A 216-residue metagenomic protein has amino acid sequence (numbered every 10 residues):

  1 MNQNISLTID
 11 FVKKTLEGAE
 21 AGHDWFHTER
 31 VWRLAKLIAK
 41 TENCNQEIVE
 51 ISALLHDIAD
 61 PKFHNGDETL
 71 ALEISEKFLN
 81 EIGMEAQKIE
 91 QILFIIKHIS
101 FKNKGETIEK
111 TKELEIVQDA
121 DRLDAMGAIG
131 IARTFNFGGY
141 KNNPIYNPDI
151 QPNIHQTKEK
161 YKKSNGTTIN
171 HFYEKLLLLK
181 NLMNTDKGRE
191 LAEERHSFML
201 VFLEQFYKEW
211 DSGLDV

Functional and structural regions predicted by a protein language model:
M1-I9, W25-T28, I48: Onset of an N-terminal alpha helix
L7-G18: Generic N-terminal amphipathic, Lys/Arg-enriched alpha-helix
L16-W25, E29-E42, L55, K104-V216: Divalent metal-dependent phosphate-bond-processing catalytic cores, especially two-metal-ion Mg2+/Mn2+ enzymes that act
V31, E68-E81: An active-site-proximal "capping" alpha-helix that borders the catalytic cofactor pocket
Q46-H64, A71, I92-K102: His-Asp-centered metal-binding catalytic motifs of divalent-metal-dependent phosphohydrolases/nucleases
H64-E68, A128-I129: Conserved strand-to-helix beginnings and helix N-cap segments that scaffold or border functional pockets
F78, I82-Q118: Hydrophobic, well-structured mid-protein blocks that either form specific transmembrane helices
